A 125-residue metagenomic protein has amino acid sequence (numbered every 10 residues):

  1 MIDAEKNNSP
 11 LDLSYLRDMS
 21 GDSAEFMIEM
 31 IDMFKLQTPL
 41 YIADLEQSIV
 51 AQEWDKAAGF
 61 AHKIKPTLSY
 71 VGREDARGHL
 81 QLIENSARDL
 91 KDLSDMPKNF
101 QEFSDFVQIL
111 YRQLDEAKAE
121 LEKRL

Functional and structural regions predicted by a protein language model:
I2-S9, K35, T67-L82, D89-L125: Amphipathic, coiled-coil-like alpha-helical segments
D18, D22-F26: Active-site flanking loop/helix segments enriched in acidic
